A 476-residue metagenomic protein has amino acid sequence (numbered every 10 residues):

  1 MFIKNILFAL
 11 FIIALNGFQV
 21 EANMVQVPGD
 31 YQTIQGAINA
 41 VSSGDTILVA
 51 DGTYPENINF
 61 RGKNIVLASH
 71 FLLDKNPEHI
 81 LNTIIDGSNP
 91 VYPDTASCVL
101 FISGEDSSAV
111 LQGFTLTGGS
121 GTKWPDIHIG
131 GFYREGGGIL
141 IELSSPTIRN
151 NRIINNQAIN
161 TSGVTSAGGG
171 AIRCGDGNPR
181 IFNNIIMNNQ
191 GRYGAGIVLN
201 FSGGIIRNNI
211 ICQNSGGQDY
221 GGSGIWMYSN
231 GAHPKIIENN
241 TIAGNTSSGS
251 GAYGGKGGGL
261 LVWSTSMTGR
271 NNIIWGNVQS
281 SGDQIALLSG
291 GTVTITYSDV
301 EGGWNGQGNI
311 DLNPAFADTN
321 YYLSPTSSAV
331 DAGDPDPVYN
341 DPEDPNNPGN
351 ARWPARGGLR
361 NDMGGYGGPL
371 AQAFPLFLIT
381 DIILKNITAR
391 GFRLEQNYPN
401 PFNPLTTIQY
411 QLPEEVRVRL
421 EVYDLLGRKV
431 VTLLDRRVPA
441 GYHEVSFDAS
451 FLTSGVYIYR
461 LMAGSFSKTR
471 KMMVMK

Functional and structural regions predicted by a protein language model:
G29, N64-D126, G303-D318: Right-handed parallel beta-helix/beta-spiral solenoid domain characteristic of secreted/periplasmic
G29-G36, G44-D74, S280, L288-G290: N-terminal extracellular ligand-recognition/capping segment immediately after the signal peptide
E56-V66, T147, I172-C174, N178-T326: Predominantly extracellular beta-rich ligand-binding scaffolds that present long acidic/polar faces for carbohydrate
P93-A96, G104, G308-Q372: C-terminal accessory segments
S107-I197, S202, N214: Right-handed parallel beta-helix
D381-Y398, F402-V422, E444-A449, A463: Glycine-centered coil/turn sites that cap beta-strands in beta-rich domains
Y423-V430, Y457: Short, glycine-anchored, charge-dense loop/turn motifs used at functional sites
L434-G464: Short, surface-exposed loop/turn motifs with a glycine/proline- and acidic-biased composition
